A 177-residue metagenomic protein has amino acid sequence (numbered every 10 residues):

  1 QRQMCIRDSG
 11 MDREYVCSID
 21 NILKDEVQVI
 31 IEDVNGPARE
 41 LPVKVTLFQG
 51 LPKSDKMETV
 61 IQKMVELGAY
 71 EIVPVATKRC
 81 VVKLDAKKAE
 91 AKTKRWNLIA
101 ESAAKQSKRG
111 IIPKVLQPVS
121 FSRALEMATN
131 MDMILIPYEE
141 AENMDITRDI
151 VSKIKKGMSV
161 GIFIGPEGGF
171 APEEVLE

Functional and structural regions predicted by a protein language model:
Q1-I6: Short, small-residue-biased leader/transition segments that mark boundaries at the very start of proteins
R7-M11: Short conserved beta-strand and strand-loop elements enriched in small hydrophobics with frequent Asp/Gly
E14-I22: Short beta-strand-centered aromatic/proline hotspots
V16, S152-E177: A glycine-rich beta-strand to alpha-helix segment that forms a phosphate/ribose-binding loop at ligand/cofactor sites
K24-E32: Short, solvent-exposed secondary-structure boundary/capping segments
E32-I136: RNA substrate-binding interface of SAM-dependent RNA methyltransferases
A124-T129, T147-K155: Short amphipathic alpha-helix with an adjacent loop that forms part of the alpha/beta core around
